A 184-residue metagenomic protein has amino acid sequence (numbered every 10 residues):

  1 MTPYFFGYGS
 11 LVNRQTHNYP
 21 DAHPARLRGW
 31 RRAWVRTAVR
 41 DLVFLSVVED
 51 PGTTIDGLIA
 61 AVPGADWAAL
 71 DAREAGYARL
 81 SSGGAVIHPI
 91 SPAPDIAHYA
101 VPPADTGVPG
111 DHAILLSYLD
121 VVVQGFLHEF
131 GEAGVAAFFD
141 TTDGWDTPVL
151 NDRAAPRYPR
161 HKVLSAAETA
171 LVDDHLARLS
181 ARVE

Functional and structural regions predicted by a protein language model:
M1-E184: A glycine-rich, hydrophobic/aromatic-adjacent loop/helix-cap motif
